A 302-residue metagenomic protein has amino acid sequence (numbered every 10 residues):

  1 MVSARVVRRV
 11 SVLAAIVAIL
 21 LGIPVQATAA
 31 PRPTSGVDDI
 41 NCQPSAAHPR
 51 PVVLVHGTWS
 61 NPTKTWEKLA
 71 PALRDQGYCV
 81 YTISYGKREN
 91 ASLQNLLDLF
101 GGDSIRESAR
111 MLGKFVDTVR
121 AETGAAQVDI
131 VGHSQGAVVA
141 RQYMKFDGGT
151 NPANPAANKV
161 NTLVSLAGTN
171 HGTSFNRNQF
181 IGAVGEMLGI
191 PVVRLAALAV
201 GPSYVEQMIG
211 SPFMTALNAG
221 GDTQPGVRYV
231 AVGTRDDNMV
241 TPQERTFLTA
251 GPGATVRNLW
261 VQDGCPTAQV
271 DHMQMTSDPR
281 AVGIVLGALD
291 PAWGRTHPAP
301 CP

Functional and structural regions predicted by a protein language model:
M1-A29: Secretory targeting and sorting signals
R32, D38-N41, S45-Q127, I181 (+1 more regions): Active-site catalytic motif of lipid deacylating hydrolases and related acyltransferases
P44-H48, L73-D75, E122-T123, V131-G132 (+4 more regions): Extracellular/periplasmic catalytic domains that process cell-envelope and extracellular macromolecules
H56, V80, D98-F100, R106-T215: Serine-dependent carboxylesterase/thioesterase catalytic core of lipase-like alpha/beta-hydrolase/SGNH enzymes
G57-N61, G86-N90, H133-V138, K145-F146 (+3 more regions): Solvent-exposed loop/turn segments at secondary-structure junctions within structured extracellular/periplasmic domains
E67, S92-N95, G172-Q179, T241-R245 (+1 more regions): Short aromatic-enriched loop/helix-cap "lid" or pocket-rim segments at secondary-structure transitions that line
E186, D222-P302: C-terminal catalytic-base region of ester-bond hydrolases, centering on the histidine of the charge-relay
V200-N238: The feature captures the conserved acid-bearing segment of alpha/beta-hydrolase catalytic domains
